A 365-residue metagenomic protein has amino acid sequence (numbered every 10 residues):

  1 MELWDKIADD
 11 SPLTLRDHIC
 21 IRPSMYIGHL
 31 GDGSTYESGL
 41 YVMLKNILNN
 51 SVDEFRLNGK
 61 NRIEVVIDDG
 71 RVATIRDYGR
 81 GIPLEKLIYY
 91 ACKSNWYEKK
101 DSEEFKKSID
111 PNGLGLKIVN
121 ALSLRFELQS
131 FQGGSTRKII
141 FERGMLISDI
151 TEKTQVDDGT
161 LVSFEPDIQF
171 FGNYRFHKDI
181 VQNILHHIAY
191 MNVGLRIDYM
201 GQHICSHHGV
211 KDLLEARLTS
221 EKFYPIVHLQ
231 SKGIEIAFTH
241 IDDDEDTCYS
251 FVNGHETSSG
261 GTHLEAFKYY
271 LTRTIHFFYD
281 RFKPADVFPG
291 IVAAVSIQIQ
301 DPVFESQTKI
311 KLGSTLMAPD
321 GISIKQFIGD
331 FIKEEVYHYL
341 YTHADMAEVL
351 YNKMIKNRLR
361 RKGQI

Functional and structural regions predicted by a protein language model:
M1-L48, V52, K86-A91, K100-S102: Bergerat-fold GHKL ATPase/HATPase_c domain
E2-D9, R71-Y78, L84-L87, W96-E221: GHKL-type ATPase core
K6, I47-G59, V66-G79, I355-I365: Core mixed alpha/beta domains of very large multi-subunit molecular machines
I27-S34, S51-E64, W96-S108, L128-S130 (+5 more regions): Active-site phosphate-binding and catalytic loops of NTP-dependent enzymes
S34-E64, G115-L122: Conserved ATP-binding N-box helix of the HATPase_c
G39-N49, L84-K100, Q182, L213-L218 (+4 more regions): A short, contiguous, amphipathic alpha-helix enriched in charged residues
K178-Q182, H186-I188, G194-L312: GHKL/Histidine-kinase-like ATPase module
A285-K353: Extended, well-ordered alpha-helical scaffold/bundle regions in very large, multi-domain proteins
